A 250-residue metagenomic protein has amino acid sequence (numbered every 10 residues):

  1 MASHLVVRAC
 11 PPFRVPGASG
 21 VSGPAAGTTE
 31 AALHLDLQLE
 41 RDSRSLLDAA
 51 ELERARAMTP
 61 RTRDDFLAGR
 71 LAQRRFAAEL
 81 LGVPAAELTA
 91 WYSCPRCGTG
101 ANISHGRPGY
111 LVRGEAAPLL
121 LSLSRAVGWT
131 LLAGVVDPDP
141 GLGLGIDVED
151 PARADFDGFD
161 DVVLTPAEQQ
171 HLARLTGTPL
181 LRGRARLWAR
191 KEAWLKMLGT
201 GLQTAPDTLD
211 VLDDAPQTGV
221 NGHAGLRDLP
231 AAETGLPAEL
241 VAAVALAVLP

Functional and structural regions predicted by a protein language model:
M1-P250: Core catalytic alpha/beta fold that binds nucleotide/phospho-ligands
